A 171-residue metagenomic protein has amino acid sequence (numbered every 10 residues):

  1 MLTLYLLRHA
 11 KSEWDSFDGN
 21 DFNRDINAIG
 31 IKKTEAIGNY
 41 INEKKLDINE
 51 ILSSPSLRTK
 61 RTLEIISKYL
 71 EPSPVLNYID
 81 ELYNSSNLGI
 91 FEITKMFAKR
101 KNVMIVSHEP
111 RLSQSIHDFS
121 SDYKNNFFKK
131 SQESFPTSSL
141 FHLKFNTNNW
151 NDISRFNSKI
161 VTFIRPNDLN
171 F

Functional and structural regions predicted by a protein language model:
M1-T3, N170-F171: Short, Lys/Arg-enriched, disordered terminal segments
L2-S85, F135: Active-site-proximal alpha-helix that buttresses catalytic centers in soluble enzyme cores
L4, N102-M104, L140: Residue-level preference for the first positions of well-ordered beta-strands
K11, S56, P110, T147 (+1 more regions): Short, glycine/serine-rich, charged loops/turns that create anion-binding and catalytic segments at active sites
G19-F22, I65-K68, F91-T94, D118-D122 (+1 more regions): Short, glycine/charged-enriched secondary-structure capping and boundary segments
N77-S120: Internal catalytic or translocation cores that form aromatic/hydrophobic pockets or channels for amphipathic metabolites
S120-V161: Domain-level recognition of soluble alpha/beta enzyme cores, biased toward histidine phosphatases/phosphomutases
T162-F171: Short, cationic low-complexity segments
